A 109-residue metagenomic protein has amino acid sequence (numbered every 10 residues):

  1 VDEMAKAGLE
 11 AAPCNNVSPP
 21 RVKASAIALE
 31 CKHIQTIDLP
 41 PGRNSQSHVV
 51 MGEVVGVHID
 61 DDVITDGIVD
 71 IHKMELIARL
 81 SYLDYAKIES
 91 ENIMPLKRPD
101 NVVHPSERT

Functional and structural regions predicted by a protein language model:
V1-T109: Basic, polyanion-binding surface patches
